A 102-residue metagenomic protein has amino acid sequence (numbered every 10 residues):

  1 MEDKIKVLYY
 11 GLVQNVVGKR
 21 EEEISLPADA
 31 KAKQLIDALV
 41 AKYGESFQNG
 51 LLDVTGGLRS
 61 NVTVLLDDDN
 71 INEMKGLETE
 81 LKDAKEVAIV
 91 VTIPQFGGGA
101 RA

Functional and structural regions predicted by a protein language model:
M1-A102: Ubiquitin-like/PB1-type beta-grasp interaction modules and other compact soluble beta-rich domains
